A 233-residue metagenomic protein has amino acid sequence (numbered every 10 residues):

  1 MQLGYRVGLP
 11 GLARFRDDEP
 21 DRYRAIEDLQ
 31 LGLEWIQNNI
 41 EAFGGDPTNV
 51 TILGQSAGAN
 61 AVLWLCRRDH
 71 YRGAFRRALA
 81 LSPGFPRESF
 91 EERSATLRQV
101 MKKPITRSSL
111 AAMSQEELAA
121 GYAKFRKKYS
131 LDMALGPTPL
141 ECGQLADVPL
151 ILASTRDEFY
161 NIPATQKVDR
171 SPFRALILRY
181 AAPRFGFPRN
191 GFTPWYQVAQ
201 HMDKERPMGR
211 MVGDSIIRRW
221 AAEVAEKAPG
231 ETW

Functional and structural regions predicted by a protein language model:
M1-R107, Q144-V148, L152-I162, G230: Serine-hydrolase-like catalytic core of hydrolytic proteins
G4, L9, N38-N39, E88-F90 (+2 more regions): Low-complexity, flexible helical/coil segments
D17, P172-F173, D203-K204: N-terminal hydrophobic alpha-helix used for membrane targeting or insertion
R72, R77-L178, P207-A225: Substrate-access "cap/lid" subdomains that shape and gate the entrance to catalytic or ligand-binding pockets
Q166-A199: A solvent-exposed, charged loop/short amphipathic helix patch at secondary-structure junctions
G186-W233: Alpha/beta-hydrolase fold catalytic core
